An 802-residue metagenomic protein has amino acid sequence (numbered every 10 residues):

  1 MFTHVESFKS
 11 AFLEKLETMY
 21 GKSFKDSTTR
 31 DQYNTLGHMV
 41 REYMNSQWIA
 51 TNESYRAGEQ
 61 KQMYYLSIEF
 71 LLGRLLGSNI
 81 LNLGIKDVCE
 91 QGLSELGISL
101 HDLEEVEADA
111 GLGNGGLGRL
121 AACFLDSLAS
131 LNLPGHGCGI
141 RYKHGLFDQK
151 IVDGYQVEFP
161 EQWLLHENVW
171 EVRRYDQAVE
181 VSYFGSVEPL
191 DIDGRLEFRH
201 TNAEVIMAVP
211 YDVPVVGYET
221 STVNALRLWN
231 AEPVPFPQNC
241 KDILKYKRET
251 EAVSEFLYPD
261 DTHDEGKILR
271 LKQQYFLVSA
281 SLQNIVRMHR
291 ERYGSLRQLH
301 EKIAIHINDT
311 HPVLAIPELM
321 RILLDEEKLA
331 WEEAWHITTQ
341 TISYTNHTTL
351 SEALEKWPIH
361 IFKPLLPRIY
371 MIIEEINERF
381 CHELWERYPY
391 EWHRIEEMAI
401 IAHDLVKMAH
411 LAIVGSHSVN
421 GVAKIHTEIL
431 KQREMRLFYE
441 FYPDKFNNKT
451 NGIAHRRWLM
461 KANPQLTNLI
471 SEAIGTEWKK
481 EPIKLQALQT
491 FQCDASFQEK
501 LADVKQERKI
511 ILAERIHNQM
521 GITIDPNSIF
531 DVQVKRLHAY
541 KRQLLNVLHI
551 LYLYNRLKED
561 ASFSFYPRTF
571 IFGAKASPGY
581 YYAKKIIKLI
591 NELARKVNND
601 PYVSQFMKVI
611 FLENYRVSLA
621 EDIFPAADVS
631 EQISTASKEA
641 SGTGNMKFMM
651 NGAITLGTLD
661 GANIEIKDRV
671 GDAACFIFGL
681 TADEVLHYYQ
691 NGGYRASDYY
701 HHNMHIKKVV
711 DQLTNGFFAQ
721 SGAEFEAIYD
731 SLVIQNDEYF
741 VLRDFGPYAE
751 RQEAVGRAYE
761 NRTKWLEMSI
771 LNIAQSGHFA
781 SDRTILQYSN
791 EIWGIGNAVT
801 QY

Functional and structural regions predicted by a protein language model:
M1-Y802: A conserved ligand/cofactor-binding region detector
